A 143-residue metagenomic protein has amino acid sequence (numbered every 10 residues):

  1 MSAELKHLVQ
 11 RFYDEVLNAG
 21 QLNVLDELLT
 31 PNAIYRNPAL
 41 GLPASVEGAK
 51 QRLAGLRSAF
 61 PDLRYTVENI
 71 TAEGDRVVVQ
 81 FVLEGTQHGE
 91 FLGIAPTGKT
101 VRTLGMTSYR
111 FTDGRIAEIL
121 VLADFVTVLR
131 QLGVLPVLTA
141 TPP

Functional and structural regions predicted by a protein language model:
M1-P143: C-terminal and inter-domain tail/linker signature
